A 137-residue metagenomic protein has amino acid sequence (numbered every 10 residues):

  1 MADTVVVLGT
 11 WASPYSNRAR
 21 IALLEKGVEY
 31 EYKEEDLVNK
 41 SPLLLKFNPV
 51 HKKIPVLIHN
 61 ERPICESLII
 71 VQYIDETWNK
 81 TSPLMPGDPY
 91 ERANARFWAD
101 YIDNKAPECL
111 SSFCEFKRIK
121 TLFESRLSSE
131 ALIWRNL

Functional and structural regions predicted by a protein language model:
M1-W134: GST-like domain detector, emphasizing the conserved glutathione-binding G-site in the N-terminal thioredoxin-like
